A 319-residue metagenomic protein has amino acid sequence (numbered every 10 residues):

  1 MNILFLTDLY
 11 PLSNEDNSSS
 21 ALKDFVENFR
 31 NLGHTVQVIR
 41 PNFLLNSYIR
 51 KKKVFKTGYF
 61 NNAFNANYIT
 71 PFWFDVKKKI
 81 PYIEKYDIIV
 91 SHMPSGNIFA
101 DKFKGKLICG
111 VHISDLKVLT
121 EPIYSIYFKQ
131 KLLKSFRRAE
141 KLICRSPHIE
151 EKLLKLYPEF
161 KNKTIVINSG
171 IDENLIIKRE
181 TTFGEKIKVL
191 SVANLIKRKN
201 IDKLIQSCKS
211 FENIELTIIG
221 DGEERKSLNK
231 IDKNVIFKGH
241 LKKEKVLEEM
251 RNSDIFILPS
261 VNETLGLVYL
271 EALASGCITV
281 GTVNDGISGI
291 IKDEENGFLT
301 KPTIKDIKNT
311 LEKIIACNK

Functional and structural regions predicted by a protein language model:
F74, L116-K134, E173: Nucleotide-sugar donor phosphate/pyrophosphate-binding loop at the beta->alpha transition of glycosyltransferases
S91-G96: Short His-centered aromatic/hydrophobic patch
H148, G170: Carbohydrate-associated surface elements
K226-E244: Nucleotide-activated donor-binding/catalytic signature segment of Leloir-type glycosyltransferases, i.e., the conserved
H240, E248-S253: Short alpha-helical donor nucleotide-sugar binding micro-motif in glycosyltransferases
V261: Aromatic "clamp/platform" in nucleotide-sugar-dependent glycosyltransferases that forms part of the donor/acceptor
I278-G281: Short hydrophobic beta-strand element within catalytic cores of glycosyltransferases and related nucleotide-activated
D293-E294, F298-I304, E312-N318: Conserved acidic donor-binding segment of nucleotide-sugar-dependent glycosyltransferases
